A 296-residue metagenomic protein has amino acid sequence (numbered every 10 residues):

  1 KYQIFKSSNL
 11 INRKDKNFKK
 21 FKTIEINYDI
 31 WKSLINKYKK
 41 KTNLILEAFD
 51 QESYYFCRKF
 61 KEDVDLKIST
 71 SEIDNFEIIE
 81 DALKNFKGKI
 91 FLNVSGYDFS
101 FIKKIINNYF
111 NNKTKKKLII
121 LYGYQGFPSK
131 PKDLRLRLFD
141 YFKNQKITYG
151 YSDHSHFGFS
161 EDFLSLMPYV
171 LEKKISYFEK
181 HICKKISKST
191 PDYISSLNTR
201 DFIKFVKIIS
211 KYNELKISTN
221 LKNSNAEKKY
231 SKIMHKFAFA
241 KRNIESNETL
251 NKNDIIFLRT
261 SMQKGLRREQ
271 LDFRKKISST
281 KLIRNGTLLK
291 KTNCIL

Functional and structural regions predicted by a protein language model:
K1-L296: Catalytic cores and adjacent flexible loops of soluble metabolic enzymes that perform enolate/carbanion chemistry on
